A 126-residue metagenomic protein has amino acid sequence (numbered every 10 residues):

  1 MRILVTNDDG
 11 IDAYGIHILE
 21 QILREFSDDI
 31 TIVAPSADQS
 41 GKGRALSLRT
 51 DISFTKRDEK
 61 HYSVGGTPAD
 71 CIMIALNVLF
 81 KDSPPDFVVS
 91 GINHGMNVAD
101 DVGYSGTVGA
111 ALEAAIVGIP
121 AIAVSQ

Functional and structural regions predicted by a protein language model:
I3, H17-V78, D82-P84: A cross-family phosphate/adenosyl-ligand binding-site feature
V5-D12, D101-V102: Short, glycine-rich nucleotide/cofactor-binding loops
D9, D38, T67-P68, N93-M96: Short glycine-rich anion-binding loops that position phosphate/pyrophosphate groups of nucleotides and phosphorylated
V33-P35, G65, S90-N93, A123-S125: Short beta-strand segments
F87: Short, Asp-centered acidic motifs that coordinate Mg2+ and/or phosphate in catalytic or ligand-binding sites
M96-S105: Glycine/threonine-rich flexible loop motifs
A115-Q126: Glycine-rich phosphate/pyrophosphate-binding loops and their adjacent beta-strand/loop elements at enzyme active sites
